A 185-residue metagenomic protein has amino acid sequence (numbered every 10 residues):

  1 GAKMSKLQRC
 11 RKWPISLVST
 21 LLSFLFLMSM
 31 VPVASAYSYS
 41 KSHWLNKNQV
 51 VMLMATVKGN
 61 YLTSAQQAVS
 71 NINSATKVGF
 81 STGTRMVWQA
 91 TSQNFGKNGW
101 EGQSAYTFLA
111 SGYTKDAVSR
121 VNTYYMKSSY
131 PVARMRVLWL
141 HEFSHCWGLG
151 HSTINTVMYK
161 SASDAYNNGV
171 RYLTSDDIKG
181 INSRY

Functional and structural regions predicted by a protein language model:
G1-K3: Short, Lys/Arg-enriched N-terminal segments with co-localized hydrophobic residues within the first ~10-30 amino acids
S5-S16, S40, N46, N60: Serine/threonine-rich low-complexity intrinsically disordered regions
L7-A36: Sec-dependent N-terminal signal peptides of Gram-positive bacterial secreted proteins and lipoproteins
P32-Y185: Zinc-dependent metalloendopeptidases
